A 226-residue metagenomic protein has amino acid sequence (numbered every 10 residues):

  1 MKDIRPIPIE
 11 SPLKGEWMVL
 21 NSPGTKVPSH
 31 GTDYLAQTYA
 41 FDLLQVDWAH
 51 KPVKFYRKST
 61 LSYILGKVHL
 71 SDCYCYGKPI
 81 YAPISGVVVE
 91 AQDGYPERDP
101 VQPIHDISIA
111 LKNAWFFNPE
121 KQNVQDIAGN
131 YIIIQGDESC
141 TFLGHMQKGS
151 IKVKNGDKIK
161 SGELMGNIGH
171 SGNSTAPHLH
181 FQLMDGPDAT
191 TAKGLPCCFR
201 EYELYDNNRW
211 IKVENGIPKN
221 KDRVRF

Functional and structural regions predicted by a protein language model:
M1-G94, D206-F226: Polar/charged, compositionally biased leader and regulatory segments
M18, P28-H30, N118, Q122-V124 (+3 more regions): Acidic, glycine-rich catalytic/binding loops that coordinate metals and/or anionic ligands
N21, Q45, E90, H145-K148 (+2 more regions): A residue-level detector for short acidic-glycine micro-motifs
A40-Q45, I133, G144, G166-N167 (+1 more regions): Active-site scaffold segments
K58, L65-G66, E90-Q147: Zn2+-dependent peptidoglycan hydrolase active-site motif and core
Y74-Y76, I127, I151-K152: Short, small/polar residue-rich loop motifs at catalytic or cofactor-binding pockets
P79-E90, K152-I168: Short, well-structured beta-strand-loop connectors
D93-P96, M165-T175: Short, charged beta-turn/beta-strand-edge "cap" motif at the junction between a beta-strand and an adjacent loop
